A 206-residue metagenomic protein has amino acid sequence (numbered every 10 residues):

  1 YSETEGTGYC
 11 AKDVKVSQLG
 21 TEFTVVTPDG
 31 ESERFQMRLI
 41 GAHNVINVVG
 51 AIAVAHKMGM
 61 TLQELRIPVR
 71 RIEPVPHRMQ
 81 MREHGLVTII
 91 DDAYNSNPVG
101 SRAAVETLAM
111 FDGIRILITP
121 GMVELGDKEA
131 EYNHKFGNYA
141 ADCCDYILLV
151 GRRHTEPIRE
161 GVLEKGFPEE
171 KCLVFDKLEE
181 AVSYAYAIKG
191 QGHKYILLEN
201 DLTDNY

Functional and structural regions predicted by a protein language model:
Y1-S32, V75-P76: Extended acidic/charged loop-beta regions that coordinate divalent cations and stabilize anionic phosphate/carboxylate
L19, D29-G30, R34, I40-H43 (+1 more regions): ATP-dependent carboxylate-amine ligase
